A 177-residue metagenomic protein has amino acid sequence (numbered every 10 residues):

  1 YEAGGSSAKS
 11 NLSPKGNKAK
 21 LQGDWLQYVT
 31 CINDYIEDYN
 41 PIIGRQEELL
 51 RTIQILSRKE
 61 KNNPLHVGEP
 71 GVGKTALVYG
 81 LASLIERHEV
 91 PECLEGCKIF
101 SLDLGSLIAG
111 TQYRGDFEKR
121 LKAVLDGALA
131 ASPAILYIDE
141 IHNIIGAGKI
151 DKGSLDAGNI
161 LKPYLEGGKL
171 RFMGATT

Functional and structural regions predicted by a protein language model:
Y1-I108, F117-A131, I135-N143, G167 (+1 more regions): Histone-fold recognition with a strong bias for associated Lys/Arg-rich disordered tails
D116-L121, G146-G167: Substrate-gripping "pore-loop 1 plus following alpha2 helix"
